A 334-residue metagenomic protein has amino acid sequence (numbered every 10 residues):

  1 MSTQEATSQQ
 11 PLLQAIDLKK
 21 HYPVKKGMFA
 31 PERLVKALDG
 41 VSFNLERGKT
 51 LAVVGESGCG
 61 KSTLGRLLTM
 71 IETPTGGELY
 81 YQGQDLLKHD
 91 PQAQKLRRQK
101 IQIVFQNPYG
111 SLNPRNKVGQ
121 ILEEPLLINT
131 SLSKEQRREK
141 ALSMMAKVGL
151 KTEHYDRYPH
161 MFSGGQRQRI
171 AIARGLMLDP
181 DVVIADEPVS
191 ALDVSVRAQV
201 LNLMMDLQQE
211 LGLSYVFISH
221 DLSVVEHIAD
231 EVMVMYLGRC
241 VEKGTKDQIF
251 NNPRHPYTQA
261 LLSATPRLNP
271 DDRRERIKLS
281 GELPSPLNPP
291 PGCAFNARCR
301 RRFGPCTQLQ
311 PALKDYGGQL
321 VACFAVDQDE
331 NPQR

Functional and structural regions predicted by a protein language model:
E5-P11, K25-F29, L34, T245-R334: Short catalytic/signature loops enriched in Gly
M28-E32, L86-Q102, I128, K134 (+2 more regions): ABC ATPase NBD coupling module
G77-D85: Conserved ABC transporter NBD signature motif
D85, E135-E153, L262-S263: Conserved ABC ATPase "signature" region
Y158-F162, Q166: Conserved ABC ATPase signature
M177-D181: A short, proline-enriched helix->beta-strand linker immediately N-terminal to the Walker B motif in ABC-type P-loop
I184, P188-L192, V196-R274: P-loop NTP-binding/switch modules centered on Walker-like glycine-rich loops
